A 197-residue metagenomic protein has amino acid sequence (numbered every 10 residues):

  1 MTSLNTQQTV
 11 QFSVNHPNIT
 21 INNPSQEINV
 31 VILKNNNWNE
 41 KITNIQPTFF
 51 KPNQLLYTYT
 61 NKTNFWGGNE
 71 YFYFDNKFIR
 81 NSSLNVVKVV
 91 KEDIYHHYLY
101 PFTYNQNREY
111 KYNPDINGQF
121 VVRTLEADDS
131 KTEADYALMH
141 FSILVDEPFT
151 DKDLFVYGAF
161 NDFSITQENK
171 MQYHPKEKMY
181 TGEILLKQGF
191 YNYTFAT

Functional and structural regions predicted by a protein language model:
T2-T9: Low-complexity, Pro/Ser/Thr- and charge-rich linker/hinge segments at domain boundaries
L4, A196-T197: Short, intrinsically disordered, charge-balanced linker/junction segments flanking boundaries in proteins
Q11-I19, H140-D146: Short edge beta-strand/loop segments characteristic of extracellular beta-sandwich folds
I19-P114: Long, internal scaffold/assembly segments composed of regular secondary structure
N37-N53, H140-K187, T197: Aromatic-rich carbohydrate-binding modules that target alpha-glucans
H97-K152: Basic K/R-rich, polyanion-interacting modules in nucleoproteins and related proteins
